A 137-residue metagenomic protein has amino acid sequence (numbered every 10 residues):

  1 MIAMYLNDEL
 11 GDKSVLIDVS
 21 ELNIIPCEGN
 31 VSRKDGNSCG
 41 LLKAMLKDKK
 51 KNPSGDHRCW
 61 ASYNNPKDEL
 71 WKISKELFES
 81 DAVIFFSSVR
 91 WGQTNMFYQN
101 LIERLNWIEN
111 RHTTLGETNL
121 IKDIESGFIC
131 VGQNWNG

Functional and structural regions predicted by a protein language model:
M1-T114: N-terminal beta1-alpha1-beta2 submodule of the flavodoxin-like/Rossmannoid cofactor-binding fold
M96-F97, T114-G137: Short, glycine-/small-residue-rich phosphate/pyrophosphate-handling segment
